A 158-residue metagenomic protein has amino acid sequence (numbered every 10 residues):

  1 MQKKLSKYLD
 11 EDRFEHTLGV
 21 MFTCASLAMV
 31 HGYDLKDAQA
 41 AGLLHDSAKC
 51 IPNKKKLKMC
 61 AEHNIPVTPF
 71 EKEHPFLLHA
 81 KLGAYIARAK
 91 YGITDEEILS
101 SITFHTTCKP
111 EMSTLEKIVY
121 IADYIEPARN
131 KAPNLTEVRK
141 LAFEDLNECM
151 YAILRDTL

Functional and structural regions predicted by a protein language model:
K3-Y8, V30-A152: Divalent metal-dependent catalytic cores for phosphoryl transfer on phosphate-bearing substrates
E11-R13: A short, charge-rich alpha-helical start-of-domain segment used by transcription regulators
H16: N-terminal glycine-rich anion-binding loops that anchor highly charged ligand groups
G19-F22, L82: Short amphipathic alpha-helical face segments that pack within enzyme cores and frequently flank/anchor catalytic
I153-L158: Short, intrinsically disordered, charge-balanced linker/junction segments flanking boundaries in proteins
